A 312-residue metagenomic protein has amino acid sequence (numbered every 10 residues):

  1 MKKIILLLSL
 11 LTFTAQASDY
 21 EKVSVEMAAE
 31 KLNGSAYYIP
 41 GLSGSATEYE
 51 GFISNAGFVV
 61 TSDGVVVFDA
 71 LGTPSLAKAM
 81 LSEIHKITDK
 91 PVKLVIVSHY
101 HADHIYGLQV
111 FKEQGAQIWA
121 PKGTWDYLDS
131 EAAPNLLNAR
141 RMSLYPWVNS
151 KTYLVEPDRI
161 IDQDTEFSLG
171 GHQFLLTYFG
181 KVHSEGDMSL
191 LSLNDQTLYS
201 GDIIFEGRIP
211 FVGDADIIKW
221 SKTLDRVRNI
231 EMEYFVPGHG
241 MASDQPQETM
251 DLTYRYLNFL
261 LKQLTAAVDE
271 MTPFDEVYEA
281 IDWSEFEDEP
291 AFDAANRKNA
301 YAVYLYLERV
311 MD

Functional and structural regions predicted by a protein language model:
I4-F13: Sec-dependent N-terminal signal peptides
S18-Y20, E26-K31, D126-F179, L193-N194 (+2 more regions): Metallo-beta-lactamase
V23, D269-D312: C-terminal regulatory/interaction regions
N33-E83, M188-S200: Conserved beta-strand hairpin/beta-sheet module of binuclear metal-dependent hydrolase folds, prominently
V60-V66, P74-A120, I230: Active-site metal-binding motif and surrounding structural segment of the metallo-beta-lactamase
F68-A70, K93-H101, W119-K122, F179 (+2 more regions): Active-site neighborhood of phospho(di)ester-bond hydrolases with catalytic His/Asp-centered motifs
R159-W220: Ligand/cofactor pocket segment of small-molecule handling proteins
K219-T272: Divalent-metal (often Zn2+) His-rich catalytic cores of metallo-beta-lactamase-fold enzymes
